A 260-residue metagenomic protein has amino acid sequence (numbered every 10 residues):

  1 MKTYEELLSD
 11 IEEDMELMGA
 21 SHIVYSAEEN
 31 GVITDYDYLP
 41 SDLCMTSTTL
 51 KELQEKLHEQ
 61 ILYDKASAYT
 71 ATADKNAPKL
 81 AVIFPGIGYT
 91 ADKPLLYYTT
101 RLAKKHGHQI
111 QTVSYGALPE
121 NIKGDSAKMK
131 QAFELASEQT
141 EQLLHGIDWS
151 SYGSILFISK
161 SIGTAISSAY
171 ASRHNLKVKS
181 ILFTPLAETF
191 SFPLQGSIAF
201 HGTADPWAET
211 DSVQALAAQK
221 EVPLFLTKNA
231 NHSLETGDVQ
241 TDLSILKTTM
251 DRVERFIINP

Functional and structural regions predicted by a protein language model:
L17-H58: Acidic, low-complexity, intrinsically disordered interaction modules
Y63-S151: Serine-hydrolase catalytic machinery in alpha/beta-hydrolase-like enzymes
I158-S167: Gly/Ala-rich beta-loop-alpha elbow adjacent to hydrolase catalytic centers
L176-P185: A conserved short beta-strand
A199-H201, D205: Short beta-strand/loop motif that positions the catalytic acidic residue of the alpha/beta-hydrolase fold
P206-S212: Conserved alpha/beta-hydrolase "acid-adjacent" motif
A230-S244: Catalytic histidine-centered segment of alpha/beta-hydrolase-like enzymes
